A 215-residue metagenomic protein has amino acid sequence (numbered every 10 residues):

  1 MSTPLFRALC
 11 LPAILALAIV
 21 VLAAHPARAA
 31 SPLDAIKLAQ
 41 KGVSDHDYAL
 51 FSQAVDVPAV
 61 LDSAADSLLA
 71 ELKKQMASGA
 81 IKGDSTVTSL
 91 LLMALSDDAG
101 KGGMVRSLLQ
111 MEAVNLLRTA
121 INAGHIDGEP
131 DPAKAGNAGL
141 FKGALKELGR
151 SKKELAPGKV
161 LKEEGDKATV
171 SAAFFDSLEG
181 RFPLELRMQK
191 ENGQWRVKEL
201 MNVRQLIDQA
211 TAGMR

Functional and structural regions predicted by a protein language model:
S2-A13: Bacterial N-terminal signal peptides that target proteins for export
P4, S85-T86, G103, G139: Coil-to-alpha-helix initiation sites in intrinsically disordered, low-complexity, charged segments
P12-V21: Bacterial N-terminal signal peptides
H25-A94: Short, low-complexity N-terminal intrinsically disordered segments enriched in polar/charged residues
D56-A59, A99, M104, L108-E112 (+2 more regions): Alpha-helix boundary/N-cap detector
T86-I126: Low-complexity, serine/threonine/proline-enriched polar segments
E112-A135, G143-L148, A156-L161, G165-F174 (+1 more regions): Short beta-strand edge/turn micro-motifs at domain boundaries
